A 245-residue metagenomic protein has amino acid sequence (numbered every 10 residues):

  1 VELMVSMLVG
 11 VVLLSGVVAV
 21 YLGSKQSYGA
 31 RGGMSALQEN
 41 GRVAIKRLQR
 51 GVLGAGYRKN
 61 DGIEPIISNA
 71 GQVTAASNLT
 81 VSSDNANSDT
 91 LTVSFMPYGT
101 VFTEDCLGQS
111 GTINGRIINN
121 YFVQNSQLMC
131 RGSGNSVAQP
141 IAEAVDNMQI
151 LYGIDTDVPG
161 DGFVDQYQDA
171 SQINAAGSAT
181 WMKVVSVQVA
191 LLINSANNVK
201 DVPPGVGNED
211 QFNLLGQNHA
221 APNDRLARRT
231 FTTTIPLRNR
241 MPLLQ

Functional and structural regions predicted by a protein language model:
V1, V5-A55: Aliphatic-rich helix starts adjacent to a transmembrane/signal segment
M7, Y21-S24, T103-S110, N114-R116 (+2 more regions): Intrinsically disordered, low-complexity segments enriched in polar/charged residues with Gly/Pro, especially when
G23-G33, G115-N135, G207-H219: Short, compositionally biased strand/turn segments that nucleate or flank brief secondary-structure elements
Q26, N87-L91, V185: A generic secondary-structure signal marking the coil-to-beta-strand transition
A36, N40-V43, L53-A55, K59-G62 (+3 more regions): Short linear sequence signals and composition-biased patches located at protein termini or domain-edge surfaces
E64-S133: C-terminal globular interaction/adhesion domains in large, modular proteins
